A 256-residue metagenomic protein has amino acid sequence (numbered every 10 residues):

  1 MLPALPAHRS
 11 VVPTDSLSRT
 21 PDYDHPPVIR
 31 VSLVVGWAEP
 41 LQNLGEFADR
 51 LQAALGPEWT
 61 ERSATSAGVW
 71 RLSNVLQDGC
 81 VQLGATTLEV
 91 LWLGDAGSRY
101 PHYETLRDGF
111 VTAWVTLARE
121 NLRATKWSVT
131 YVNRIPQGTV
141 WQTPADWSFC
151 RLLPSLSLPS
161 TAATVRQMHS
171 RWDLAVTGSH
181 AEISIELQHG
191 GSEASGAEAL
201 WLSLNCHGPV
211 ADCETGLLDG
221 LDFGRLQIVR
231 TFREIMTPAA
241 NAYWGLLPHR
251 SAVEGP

Functional and structural regions predicted by a protein language model:
L2-L93, R230-I235, E254-P256: N-terminal low-complexity, intrinsically disordered segments
V11-V12, S18-P21, R71-L76, K126-A199 (+1 more regions): Aromatic/basic-lined ligand-recognition segments that form π-stacking hydrophobic pockets flanked by Lys/Arg to engage
P26-V34, C80-Y100, R123-R134, G196-V210: Glycine-rich, often proline-containing surface loops adjacent to acidic residues and nearby aromatics that form
P40-E46, P101, D212-L218: Short, conserved charged micro-motifs
A48-A53, P144-C150, L218-F223: Short intrinsically disordered coil segments
Y103-A113, L221-R225: Well-ordered, non-membrane alpha-helical segments in soluble/globular domains
D108-A124: Secondary-structure boundary elements
E198-P256: Long, compositionally biased interface segments
